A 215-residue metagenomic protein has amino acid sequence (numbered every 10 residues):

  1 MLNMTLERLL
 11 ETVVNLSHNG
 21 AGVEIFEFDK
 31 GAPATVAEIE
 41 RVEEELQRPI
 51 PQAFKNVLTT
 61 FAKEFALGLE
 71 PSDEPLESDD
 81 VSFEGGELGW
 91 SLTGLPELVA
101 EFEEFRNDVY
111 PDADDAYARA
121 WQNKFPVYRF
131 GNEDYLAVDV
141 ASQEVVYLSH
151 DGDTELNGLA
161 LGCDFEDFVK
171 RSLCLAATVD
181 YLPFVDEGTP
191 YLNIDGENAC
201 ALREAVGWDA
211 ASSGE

Functional and structural regions predicted by a protein language model:
M1-D134, F184-D186, L202-E215: A surface-exposed partner-binding patch
Q122, A141-Q143: A short, compositionally biased
Y128, D139, V146: Residues in well-ordered beta-strands of folded domains
D134-V140: Broad, structure-driven detector of short, well-ordered beta-strand segments within folded domains
Q143-D153: Intrinsically disordered, low-complexity regulatory segments enriched in Ser/Thr/Pro and charged residues
D153-T178: Compact, glycine/acidic-enriched structural inserts
G188-Y191: Charged interaction scaffolds used for protein-protein
D195-R203: Acidic/histidine-enriched, glycine/proline-rich intrinsically disordered or flexible terminal extensions
